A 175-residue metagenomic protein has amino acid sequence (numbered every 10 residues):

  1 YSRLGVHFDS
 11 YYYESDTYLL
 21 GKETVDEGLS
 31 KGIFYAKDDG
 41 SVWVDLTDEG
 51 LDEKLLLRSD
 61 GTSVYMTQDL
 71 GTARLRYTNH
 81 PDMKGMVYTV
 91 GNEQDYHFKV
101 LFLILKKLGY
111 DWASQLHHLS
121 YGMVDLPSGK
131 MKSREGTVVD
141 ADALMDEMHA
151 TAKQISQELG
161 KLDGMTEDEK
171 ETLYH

Functional and structural regions predicted by a protein language model:
Y1-H175: Alpha-helical recognition segments enriched in aromatics with Gly/Pro capping that present substrate-recognition
